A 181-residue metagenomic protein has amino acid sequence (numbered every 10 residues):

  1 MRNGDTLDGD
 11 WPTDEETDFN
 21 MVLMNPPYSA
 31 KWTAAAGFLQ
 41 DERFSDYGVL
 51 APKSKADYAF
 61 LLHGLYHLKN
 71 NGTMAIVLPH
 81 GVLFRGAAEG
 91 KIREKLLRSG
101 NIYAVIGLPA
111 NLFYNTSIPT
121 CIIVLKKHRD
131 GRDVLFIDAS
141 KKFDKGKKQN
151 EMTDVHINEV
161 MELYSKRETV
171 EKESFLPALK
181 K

Functional and structural regions predicted by a protein language model:
M1-T6: Conserved SAM-binding strand-loop segment of SAM-dependent methyltransferases
D8-D10, D14-K181: A conserved structural/catalytic subdomain of Rossmann-like adenosyl-cofactor enzymes
